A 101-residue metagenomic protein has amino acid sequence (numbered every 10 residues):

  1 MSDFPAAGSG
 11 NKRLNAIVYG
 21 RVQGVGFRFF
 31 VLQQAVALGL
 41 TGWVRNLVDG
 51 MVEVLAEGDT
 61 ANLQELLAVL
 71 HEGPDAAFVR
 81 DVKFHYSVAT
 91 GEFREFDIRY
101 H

Functional and structural regions predicted by a protein language model:
M1-H101: Intrinsically disordered, low-complexity, mixed-charge
